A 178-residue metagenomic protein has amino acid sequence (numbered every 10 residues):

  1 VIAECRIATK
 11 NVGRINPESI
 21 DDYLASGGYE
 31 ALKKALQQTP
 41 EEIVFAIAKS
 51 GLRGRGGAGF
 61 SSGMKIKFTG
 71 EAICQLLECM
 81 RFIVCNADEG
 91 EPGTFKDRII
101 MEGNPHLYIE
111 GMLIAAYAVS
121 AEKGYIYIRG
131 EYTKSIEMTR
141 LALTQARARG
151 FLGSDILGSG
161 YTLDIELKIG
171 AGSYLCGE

Functional and structural regions predicted by a protein language model:
V1-E178: Feature of Fe-S/electron-transfer and energy-metabolism proteins that preferentially highlights extended coupling
